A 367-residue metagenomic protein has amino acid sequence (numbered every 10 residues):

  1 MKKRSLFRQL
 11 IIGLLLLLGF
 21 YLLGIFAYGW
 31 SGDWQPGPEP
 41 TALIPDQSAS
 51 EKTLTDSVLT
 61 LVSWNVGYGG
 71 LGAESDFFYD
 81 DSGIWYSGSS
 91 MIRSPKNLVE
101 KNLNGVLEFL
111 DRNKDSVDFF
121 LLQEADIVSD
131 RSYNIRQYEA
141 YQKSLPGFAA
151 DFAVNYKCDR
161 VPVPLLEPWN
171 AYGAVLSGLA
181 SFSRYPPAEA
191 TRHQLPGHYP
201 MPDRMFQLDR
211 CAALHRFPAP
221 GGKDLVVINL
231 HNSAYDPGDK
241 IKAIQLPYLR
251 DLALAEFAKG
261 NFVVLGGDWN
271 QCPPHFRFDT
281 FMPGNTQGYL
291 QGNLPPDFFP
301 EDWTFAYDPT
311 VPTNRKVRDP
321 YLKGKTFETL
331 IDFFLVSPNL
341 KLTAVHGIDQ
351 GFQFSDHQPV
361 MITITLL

Functional and structural regions predicted by a protein language model:
K2-S144, F152-E167, Y172-L176: N-terminal, active-site-proximal structural segment of metallo-dependent hydrolase catalytic domains
R4-Q9, G13, Y21-A49, R216 (+2 more regions): Metal-dependent phosphoester-hydrolase catalytic domains
S50-L61, A73, A174-V175, L179-H193 (+3 more regions): Beta-strand-turn-beta hairpins that frame and shape the catalytic cleft of phosphate-ester-processing enzymes
T60-V66, S89-I92, V99-N134, F182 (+5 more regions): Active-site beta-strand/loop signature of hydrolases that rely on acidic residues for catalysis
V66-G69, A125-S129, Y156-R160, P187-A188 (+4 more regions): Solvent-exposed loop/turn segments at secondary-structure junctions within structured extracellular/periplasmic domains
G72-F77, Y133-I135, P162-L166, R192-Q194 (+3 more regions): Short aromatic-enriched loop/helix-cap "lid" or pocket-rim segments at secondary-structure transitions that line
S89-K96, E124-V128, L195-R204, H231-K240: Surface-exposed cleft-lining segments at the edges of enzyme active sites
L122, A150-K157, A190-P196, A344-I348: Conserved S-adenosyl-L-methionine
